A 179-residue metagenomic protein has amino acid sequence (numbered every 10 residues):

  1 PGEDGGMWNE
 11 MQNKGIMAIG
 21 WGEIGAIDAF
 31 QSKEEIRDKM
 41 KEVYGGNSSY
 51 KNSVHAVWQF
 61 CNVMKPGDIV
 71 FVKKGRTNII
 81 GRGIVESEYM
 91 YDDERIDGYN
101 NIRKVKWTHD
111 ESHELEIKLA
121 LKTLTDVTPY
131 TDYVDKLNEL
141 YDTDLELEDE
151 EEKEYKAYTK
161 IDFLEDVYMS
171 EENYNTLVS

Functional and structural regions predicted by a protein language model:
P1-A29, I96-A157: Contiguous surface segments at macromolecular interaction interfaces
G6-M7, E35, K39, A56 (+3 more regions): Exposed alpha-helical structural elements
A29-H113: Structured alpha/beta reader/binder surfaces that contact nucleic acids or chromatin modification marks
K39-V43, K136, L140, D166: Residues that form generic nucleotide/phosphate-binding pockets
G45, D142, Y168-E172: Short, flexible coil/linker elements and helix-boundary hinge sites characteristic of intrinsically disordered
E154-D162, D166: Peripheral, solvent-exposed domain-edge segments that often transition into intrinsically disordered/low-complexity
L164-V178: Pre-Walker A adenine-sensing motif
